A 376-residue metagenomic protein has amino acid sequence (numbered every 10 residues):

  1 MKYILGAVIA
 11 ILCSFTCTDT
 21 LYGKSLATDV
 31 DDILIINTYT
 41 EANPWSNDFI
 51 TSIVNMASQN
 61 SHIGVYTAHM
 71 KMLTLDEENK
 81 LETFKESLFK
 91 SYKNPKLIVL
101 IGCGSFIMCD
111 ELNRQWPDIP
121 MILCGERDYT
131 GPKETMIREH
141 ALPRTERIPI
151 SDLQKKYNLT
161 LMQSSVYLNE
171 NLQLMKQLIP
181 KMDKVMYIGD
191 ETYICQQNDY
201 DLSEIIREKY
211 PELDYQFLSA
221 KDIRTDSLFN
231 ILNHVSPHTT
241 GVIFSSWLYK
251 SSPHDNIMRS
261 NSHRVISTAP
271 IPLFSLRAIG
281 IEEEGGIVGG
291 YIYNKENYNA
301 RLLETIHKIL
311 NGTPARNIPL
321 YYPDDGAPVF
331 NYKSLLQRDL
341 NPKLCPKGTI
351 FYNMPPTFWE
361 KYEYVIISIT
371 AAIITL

Functional and structural regions predicted by a protein language model:
G6-T16: Bacterial N-terminal signal peptides
I35-N37, Y92-G102, P120-C124, K184-G189 (+3 more regions): Periplasmic-binding protein-like
H69-K71, D76-H140, S251-S252, R259-S260: Beta-alpha junction/loop-to-helix N-cap segments that form part of ligand/metal-binding clefts
Y129-E134, A141-D152, T160-M182, N294-N311: Hydrophobic alpha-helical segments within soluble ligand-binding/sensing domains
I150-I206, L320-N331: An alpha-beta-alpha
Y215-T313: Membrane-proximal low-complexity regions enriched in glycine and acidic/polar residues
Y321, Y332-W359: Juxtamembrane amphipathic/hinge helix adjacent to a transmembrane helix
P355-L376: Alpha-helical transmembrane signal-anchor helices
